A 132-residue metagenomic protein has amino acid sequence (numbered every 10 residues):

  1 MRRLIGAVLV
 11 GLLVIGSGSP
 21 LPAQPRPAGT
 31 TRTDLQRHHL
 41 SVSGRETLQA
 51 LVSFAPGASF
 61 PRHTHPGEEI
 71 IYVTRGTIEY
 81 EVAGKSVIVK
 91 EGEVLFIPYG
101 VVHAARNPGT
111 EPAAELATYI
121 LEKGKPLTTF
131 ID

Functional and structural regions predicted by a protein language model:
R2-L51, F96, P126-D132: A short, N-terminal "cap"/entry segment at the start of jelly-roll beta-barrel domains of the cupin/DSBH fold
R37-H38, P56, I78, G92-V94 (+2 more regions): Extracytoplasmic low-complexity repetitive segments enriched in small/polar residues
S41-T47, G57-Y72: A short beta-loop-beta micro-motif enriched in histidine and acidic residues
Q49-L51, I70, V94-F96, A117-T118: Conserved hydrophobic/aromatic beta-strand scaffold that supports enzyme active sites
F54, G84-G100: Short acidic-glycine-tyrosine-enriched beta hairpin
S59-P61, E79, L95, Y99-R106: Histidine-centered metal-chelating micro-motifs
P66-G84, E93: Glycine- and acidic-residue-biased ligand/ion/polar-headgroup-sensing regions
V101-P126: Ligand-binding loop in jelly-roll beta-barrel domains
